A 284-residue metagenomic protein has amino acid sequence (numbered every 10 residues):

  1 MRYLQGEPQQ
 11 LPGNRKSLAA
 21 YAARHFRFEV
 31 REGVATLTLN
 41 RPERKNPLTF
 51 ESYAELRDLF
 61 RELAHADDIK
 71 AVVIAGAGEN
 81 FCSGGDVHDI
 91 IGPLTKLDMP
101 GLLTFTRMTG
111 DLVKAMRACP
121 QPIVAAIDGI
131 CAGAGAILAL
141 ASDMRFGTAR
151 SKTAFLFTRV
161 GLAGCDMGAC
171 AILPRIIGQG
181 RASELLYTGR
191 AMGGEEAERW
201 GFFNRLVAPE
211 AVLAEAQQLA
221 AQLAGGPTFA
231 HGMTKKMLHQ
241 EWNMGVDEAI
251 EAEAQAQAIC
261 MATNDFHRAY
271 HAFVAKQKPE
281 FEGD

Functional and structural regions predicted by a protein language model:
R2-A77, K114: Conserved CoA-thioester-binding segment of acyl-CoA-metabolizing enzymes
R44, G76-L112, G161-L162, G245: Glycine- (often His-adjacent) and acidic-residue-rich active-site loop that binds/positions the CoA thioester
G84, L103-T106, G110, G133 (+4 more regions): Glycine-rich phosphate-binding loop at the start of an alpha helix
L112, M116-A118, A126, A132-L186 (+2 more regions): CoA-thioester-processing core
G129, M144, E184, T188-R190 (+3 more regions): Well-ordered beta-strand positions
F146-A154, F203-E251, A258-I259, E280-D284: C-terminal long alpha-helix characteristic of the crotonase
